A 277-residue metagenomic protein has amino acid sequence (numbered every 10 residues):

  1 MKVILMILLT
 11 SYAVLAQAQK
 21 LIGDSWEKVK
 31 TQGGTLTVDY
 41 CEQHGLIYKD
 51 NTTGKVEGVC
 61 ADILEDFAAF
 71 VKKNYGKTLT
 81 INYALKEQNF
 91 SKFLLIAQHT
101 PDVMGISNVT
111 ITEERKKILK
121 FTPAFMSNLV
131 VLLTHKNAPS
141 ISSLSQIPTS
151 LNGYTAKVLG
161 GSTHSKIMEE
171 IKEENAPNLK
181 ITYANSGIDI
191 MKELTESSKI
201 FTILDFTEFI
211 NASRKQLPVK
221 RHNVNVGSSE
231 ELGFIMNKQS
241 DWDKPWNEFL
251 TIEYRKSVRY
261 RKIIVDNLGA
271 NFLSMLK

Functional and structural regions predicted by a protein language model:
V3-Y12: Sec-dependent N-terminal signal peptides
Q19-L21, T31, G161-T182, L217-H222 (+1 more regions): Ligand-binding clefts/hinges and TM-proximal coupling segments of bilobed small-molecule sensing domains
Q19-N108, K117, T182: Extracytoplasmic small-molecule ligand-binding "clamshell" domains of the periplasmic binding protein/Venus flytrap
D39-H44, L85-S91, T100-T112, H135 (+3 more regions): Beta->alpha turn/N-cap motifs
C41-E42, M126-S140, F206-T251, A270-K277: Periplasmic-binding protein-like
Q43-H44, V56-K73, V131-N178, A184 (+2 more regions): Bilobed "Venus flytrap"/periplasmic-binding protein-like clamshell domains and structurally analogous long
F67, L95-Q98, I147, L151 (+2 more regions): Hydrophobic residues within well-ordered alpha-helices
G76-S150, P218-G227: Acidic, polar ligand-binding/catalytic clefts
